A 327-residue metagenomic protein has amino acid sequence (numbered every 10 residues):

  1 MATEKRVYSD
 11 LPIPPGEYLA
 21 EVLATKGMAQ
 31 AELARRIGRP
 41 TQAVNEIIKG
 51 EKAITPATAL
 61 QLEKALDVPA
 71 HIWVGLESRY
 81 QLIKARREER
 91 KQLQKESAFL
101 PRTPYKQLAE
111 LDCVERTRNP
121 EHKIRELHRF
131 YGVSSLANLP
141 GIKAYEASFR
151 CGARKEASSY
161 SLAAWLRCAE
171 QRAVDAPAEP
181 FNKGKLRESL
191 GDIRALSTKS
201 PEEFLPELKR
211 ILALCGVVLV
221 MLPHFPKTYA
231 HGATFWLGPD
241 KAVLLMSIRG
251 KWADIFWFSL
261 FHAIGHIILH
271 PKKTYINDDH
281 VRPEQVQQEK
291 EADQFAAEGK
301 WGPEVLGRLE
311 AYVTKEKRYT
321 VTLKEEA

Functional and structural regions predicted by a protein language model:
A2-A327: Active-site hotspot residues in diverse enzymes, especially metal/ion-binding acidic/histidine motifs
